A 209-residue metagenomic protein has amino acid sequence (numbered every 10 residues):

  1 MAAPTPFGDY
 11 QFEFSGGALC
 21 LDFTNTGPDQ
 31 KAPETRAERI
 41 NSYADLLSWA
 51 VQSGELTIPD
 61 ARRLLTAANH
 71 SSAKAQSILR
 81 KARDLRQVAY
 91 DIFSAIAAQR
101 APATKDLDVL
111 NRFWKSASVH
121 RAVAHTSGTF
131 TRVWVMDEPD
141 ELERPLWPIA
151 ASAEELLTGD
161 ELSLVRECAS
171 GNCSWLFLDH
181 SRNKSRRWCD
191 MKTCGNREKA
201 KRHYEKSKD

Functional and structural regions predicted by a protein language model:
M1-R166: Short helix-coil boundary/hinge micro-motifs
R132-D209: Cys/His-clustered metal-coordination modules, chiefly Zn-binding fingers
